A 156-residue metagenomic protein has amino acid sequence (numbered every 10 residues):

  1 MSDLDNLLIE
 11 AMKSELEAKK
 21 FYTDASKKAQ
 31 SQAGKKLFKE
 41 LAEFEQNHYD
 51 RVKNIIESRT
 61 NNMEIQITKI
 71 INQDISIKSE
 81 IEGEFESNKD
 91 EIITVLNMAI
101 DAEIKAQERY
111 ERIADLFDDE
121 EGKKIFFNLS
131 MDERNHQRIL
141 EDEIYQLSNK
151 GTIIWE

Functional and structural regions predicted by a protein language model:
M1-E156: Non-heme di-metal
